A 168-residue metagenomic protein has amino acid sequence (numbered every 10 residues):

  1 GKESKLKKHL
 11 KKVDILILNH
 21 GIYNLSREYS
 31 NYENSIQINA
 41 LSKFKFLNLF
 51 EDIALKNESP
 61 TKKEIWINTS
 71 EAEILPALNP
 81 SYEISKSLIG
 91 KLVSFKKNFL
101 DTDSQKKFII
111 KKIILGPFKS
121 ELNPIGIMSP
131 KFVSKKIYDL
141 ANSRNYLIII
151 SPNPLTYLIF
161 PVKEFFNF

Functional and structural regions predicted by a protein language model:
G1-V13: Conserved Rossmann-fold cofactor-binding substructure of NAD(P)-dependent oxidoreductases
I15-S26, T69: Conserved NAD(P)H cofactor-binding loop of Rossmann-fold oxidoreductase domains
I17, W66, F108-L115: Hydrophobic structural elements of the Rossmann-like NAD(P)H-binding subdomain that define the short-chain
S26-S42: Short alpha-helical oligomerization interface
I38-T61: Amphipathic alpha-helical dimer-interface segment in Rossmann-like NAD(P)H-dependent oxidoreductases
L47-E51, L92-K97, S134: Short-chain dehydrogenase/reductase
K56-T102, K119-S120: Catalytic loop of short-chain dehydrogenase/reductase
K112, F118-N167: C-terminal helical subdomain
